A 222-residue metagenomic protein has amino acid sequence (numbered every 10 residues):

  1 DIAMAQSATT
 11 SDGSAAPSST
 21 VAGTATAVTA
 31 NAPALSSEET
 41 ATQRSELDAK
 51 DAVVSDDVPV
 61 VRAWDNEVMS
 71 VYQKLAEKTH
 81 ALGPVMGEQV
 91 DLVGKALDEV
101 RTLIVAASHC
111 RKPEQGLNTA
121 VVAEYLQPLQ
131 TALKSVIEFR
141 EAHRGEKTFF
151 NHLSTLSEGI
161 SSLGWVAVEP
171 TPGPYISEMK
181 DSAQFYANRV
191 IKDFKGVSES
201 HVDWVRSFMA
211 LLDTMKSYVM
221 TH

Functional and structural regions predicted by a protein language model:
D1-T131: Generic N-terminal leader/targeting and pre-domain segments
I2-A5, A107, V136, P170 (+1 more regions): Generic recognition of well-structured, leucine-rich alpha-helical segments and adjacent helix-turn regions within
A49-V60, A81-L92, L117, V121-E124 (+4 more regions): Non-transmembrane, amphipathic alpha-helical segments
Q73, E77-H80, D98, V105 (+7 more regions): Generic surface-pattern signal
L97-V100, L126-L133, I160, K180 (+2 more regions): Short amphipathic alpha-helical coiled-coil/interface segments
K134-F139, S157-V168: Short, charged/polar, low-complexity loop and linker segments that flank or interrupt alpha-helical bundles
T155-S157, S182: Mid-membrane cores of alpha-helical transmembrane segments in multi-pass membrane proteins, especially transporters
W165-H222: Extended, domain-scale alpha-helical bundle/helix-rich regions
